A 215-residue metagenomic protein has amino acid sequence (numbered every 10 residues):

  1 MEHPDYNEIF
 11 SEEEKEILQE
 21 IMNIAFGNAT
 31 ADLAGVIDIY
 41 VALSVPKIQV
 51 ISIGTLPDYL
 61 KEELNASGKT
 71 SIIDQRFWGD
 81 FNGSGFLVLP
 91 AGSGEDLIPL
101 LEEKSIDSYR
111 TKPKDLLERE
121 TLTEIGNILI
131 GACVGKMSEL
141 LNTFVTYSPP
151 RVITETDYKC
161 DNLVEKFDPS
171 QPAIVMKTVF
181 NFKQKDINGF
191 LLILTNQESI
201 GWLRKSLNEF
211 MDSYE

Functional and structural regions predicted by a protein language model:
E2-E215: Composition-driven recognition of glycine/serine/threonine/acidic- and proline-rich low-complexity segments and repeats
